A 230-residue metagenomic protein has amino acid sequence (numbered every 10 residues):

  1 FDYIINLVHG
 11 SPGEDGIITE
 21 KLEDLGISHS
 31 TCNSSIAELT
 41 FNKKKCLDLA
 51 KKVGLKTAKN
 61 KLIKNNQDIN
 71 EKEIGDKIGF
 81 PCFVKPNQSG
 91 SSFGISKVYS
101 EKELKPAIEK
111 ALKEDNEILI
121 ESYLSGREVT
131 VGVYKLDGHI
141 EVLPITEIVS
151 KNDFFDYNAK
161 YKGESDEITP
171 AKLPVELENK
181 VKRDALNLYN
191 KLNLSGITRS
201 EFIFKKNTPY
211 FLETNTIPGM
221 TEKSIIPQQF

Functional and structural regions predicted by a protein language model:
F1-K59: Conserved N-proximal alpha/beta basic substrate-recognition cap immediately N-terminal to, or forming the N-lobe
G26-T31, K160-D166, N215: Short glycine/proline- and charge-enriched loop/turn segments that cap or connect secondary-structure elements
L39-R127: Active-site nucleotide/adenylate-binding loops and adjacent lid/helix of ATP-dependent enzymes
Y99-R183, F204-Y210: Phosphate-binding site of ATP-dependent enzymes
S122, G132, Y189-E222, F230: Conserved metal-phosphate-binding beta-hairpin within the catalytic cores of diverse ATP-dependent phosphoryl-transfer
P144-T146, D184-K191, S195: Active-site anion/phosphate-binding pocket segments in diverse small-molecule metabolic enzymes
F154, T221-I225: Cytochrome P450 core scaffold surrounding the K-helix E-X-X-R motif and the conserved "meander" helix-loop region
